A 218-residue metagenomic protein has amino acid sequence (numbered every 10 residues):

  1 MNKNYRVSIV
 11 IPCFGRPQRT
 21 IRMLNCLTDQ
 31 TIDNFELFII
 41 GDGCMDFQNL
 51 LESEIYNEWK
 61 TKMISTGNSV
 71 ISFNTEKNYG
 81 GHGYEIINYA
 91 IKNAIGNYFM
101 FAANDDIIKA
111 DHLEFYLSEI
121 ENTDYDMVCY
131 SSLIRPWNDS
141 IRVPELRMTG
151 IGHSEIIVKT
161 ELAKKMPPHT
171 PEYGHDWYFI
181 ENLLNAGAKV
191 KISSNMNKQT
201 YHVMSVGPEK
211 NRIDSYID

Functional and structural regions predicted by a protein language model:
M1-C26: N-proximal low-complexity "stem/linker" segments adjacent to membrane-targeting elements
Y5-S8, E36, Y178: Cell-envelope/extracellular polymer assembly enzymes that use nucleotide-activated donors
T28-T75: Acidic donor-binding segment of Leloir-type glycosyltransferases
E76-A94: Glycine-rich, basic loop-to-helix element that forms the pyrophosphate-binding segment of sugar-nucleotide handling
F99: Short aromatic/hydrophobic "clamp" motif used to bind/position activated sugar donors
D111-R142: Conserved donor NDP-sugar-binding/catalytic core segment of glycosyltransferases
I134-W137, S154-E155, S194-D218: Active-site donor/metal-binding and catalytic loop motifs of nucleotide-sugar-dependent glycosylation enzymes
Y173-F179: Acidic donor-binding loop at a coil-to-helix junction in glycosyltransferase catalytic cores that engages
